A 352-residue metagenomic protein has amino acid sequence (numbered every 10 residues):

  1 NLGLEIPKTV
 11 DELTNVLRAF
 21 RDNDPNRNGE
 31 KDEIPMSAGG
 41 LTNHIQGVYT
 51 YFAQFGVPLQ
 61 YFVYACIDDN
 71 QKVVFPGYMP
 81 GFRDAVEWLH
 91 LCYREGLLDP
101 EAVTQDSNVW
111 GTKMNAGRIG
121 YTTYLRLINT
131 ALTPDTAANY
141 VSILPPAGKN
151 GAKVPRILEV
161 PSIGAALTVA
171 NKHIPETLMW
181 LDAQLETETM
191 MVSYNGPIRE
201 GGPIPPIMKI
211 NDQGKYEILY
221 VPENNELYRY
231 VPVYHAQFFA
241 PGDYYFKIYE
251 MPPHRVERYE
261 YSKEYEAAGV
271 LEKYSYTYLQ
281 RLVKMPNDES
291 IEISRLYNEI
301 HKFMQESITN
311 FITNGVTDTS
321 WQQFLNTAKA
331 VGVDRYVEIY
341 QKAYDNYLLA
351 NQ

Functional and structural regions predicted by a protein language model:
N1-G47, A65-K113, R118, A165-E200 (+2 more regions): Helix-loop-helix "hinge/cap" segment bordering the ligand-binding cleft or interdomain interface
E5, Q60-P80, A147-P155, P205-Y228 (+1 more regions): Short, solvent-exposed loop/beta-turn-alpha elements that line the ligand-binding surface or hinge of extracytoplasmic
T42-Q60: Conserved oxyanion/phosphate-binding beta-strand-loop segments in alpha/beta enzyme cores
G120-Y124: Paired acidic/hydrophobic, glycine-rich loop segments that form the ligand-binding mouth/hinge of periplasmic-binding
A131-A152: Ligand-binding "clamshell"
I157-S162: Short, solvent-exposed loop/turn segments at the edges of secondary structure
M179, T187-N310, G315: Conserved small-residue motifs centered on glycine
E306-Q352: Histidine-centered catalytic/metal-binding microenvironments
